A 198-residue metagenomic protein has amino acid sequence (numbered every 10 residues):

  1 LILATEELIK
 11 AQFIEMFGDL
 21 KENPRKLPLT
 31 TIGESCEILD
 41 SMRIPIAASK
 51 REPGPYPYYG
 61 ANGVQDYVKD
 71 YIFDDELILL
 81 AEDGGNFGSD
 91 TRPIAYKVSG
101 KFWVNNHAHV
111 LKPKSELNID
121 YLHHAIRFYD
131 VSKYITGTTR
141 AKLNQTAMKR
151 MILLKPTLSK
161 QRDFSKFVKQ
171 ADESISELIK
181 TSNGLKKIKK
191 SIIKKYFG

Functional and structural regions predicted by a protein language model:
L1: Internal, well-ordered alpha/beta segment that forms a basic, Gly-enriched binding/recognition surface
A4-R43, A48-G60, K155-G198: Non-catalytic DNA-recognition/assembly elements of restriction-modification systems
A47, V68-Y71: Short histidine-centered beta-strand/loop micro-motifs that create catalytic or ligand/metal-coordination sites
G60-N62, D70-R127, T136-T139, L143-M148: A short beta-sheet element
Q65: Flexible, glycine-rich phosphate/dinucleotide-binding loops and adjacent beta-alpha linkers at cofactor/substrate
